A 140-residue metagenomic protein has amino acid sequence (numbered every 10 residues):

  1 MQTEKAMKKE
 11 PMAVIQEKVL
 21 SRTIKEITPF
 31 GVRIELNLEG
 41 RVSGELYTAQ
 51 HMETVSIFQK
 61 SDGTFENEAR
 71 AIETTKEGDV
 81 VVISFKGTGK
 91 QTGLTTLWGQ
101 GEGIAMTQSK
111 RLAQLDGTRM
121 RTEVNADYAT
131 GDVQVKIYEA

Functional and structural regions predicted by a protein language model:
M1-A140: Beta-strand-enriched cores of mature, soluble protein domains
